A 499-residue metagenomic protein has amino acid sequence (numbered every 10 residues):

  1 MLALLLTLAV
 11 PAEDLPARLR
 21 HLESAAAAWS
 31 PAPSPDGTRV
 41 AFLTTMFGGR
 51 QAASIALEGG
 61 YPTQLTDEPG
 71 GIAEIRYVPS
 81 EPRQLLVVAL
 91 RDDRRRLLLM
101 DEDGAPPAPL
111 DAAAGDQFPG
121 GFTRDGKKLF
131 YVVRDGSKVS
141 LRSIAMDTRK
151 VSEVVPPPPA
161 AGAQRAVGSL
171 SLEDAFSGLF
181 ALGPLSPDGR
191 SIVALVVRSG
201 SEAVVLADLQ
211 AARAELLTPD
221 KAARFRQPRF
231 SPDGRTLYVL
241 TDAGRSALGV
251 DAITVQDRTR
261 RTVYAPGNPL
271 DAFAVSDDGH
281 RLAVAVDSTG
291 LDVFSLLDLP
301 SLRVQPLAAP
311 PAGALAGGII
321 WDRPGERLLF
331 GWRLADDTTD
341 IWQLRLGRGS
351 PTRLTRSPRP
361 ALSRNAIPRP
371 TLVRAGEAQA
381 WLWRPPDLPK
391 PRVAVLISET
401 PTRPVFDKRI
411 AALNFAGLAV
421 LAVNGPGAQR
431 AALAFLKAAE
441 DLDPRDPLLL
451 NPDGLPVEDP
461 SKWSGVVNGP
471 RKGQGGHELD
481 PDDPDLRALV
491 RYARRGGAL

Functional and structural regions predicted by a protein language model:
M1-T7: Bacterial N-terminal signal peptides
P11-A28: A short helix->beta-strand "capping" segment at the edge of beta-propeller domains
P11-P16, R39, L43-Q64, V78-P109 (+9 more regions): Beta-propeller blade-edge and WD-like acidic-aromatic loop motif
A25-L43, P69-V88, A114-R134, K138 (+8 more regions): Conserved beta-propeller blade repeats
A32, S54, L99, G121 (+11 more regions): Hydrophobic beta-strand positions
A56, P69, D101, A114 (+11 more regions): Residues at the C-termini of beta-strands that transition into short coil/loop
I320-L499: Serine-hydrolase catalytic core recognition
